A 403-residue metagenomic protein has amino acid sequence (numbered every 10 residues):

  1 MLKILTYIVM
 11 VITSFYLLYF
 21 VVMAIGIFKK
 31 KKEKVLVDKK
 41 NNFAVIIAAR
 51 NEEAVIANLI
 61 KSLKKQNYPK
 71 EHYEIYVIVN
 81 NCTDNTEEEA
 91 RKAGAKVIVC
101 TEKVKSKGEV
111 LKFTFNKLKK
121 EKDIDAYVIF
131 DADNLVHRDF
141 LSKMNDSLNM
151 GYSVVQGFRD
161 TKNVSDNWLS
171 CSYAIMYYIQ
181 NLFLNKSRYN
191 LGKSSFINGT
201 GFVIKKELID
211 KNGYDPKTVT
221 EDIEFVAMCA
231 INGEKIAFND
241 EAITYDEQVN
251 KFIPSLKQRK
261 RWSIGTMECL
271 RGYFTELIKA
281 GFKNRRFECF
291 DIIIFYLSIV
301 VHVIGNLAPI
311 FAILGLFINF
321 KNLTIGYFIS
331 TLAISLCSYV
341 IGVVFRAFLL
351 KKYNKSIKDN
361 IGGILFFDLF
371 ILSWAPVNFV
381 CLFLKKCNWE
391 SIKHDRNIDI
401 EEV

Functional and structural regions predicted by a protein language model:
M1-K39, A90, R346, W374-K385: N-terminal membrane-anchoring/stem segments of glycan-assembly enzymes
I25, V35-V37, F295-K385: Membrane-embedded multi-pass helical conduit in multi-pass membrane proteins, especially envelope-biosynthetic
N41-A44, E74, E224: Cell-envelope/extracellular polymer assembly enzymes that use nucleotide-activated donors
V55-A57, D84-R91, D139: Acidic helix N-cap motif at the loop->helix transition within catalytic regions of sugar-transfer enzymes
K61-H72: Short, acidic, metal-binding catalytic loop of nucleotide-sugar glycosyltransferases
V79-E87, E102-V104, L135: A conserved acidic beta->alpha catalytic loop
V99, S106-V110, T114, L118-E121 (+4 more regions): Long helical/loop segments within the catalytic core of UDP-sugar-dependent glycosyltransferases, especially the large
E121-L135: Short beta-strand-to-loop acidic/aromatic patch adjacent to the donor-nucleotide binding site
